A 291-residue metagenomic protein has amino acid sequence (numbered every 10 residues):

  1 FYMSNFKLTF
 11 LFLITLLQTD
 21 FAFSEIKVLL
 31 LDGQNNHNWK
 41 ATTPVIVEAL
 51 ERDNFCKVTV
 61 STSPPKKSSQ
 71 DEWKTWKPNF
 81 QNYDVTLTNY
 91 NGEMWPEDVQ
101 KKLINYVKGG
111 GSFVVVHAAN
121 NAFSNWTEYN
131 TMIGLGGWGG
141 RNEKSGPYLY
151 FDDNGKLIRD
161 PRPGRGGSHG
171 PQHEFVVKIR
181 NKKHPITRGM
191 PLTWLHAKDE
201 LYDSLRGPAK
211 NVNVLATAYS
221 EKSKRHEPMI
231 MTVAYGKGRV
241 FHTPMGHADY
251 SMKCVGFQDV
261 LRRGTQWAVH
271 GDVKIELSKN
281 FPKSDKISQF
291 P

Functional and structural regions predicted by a protein language model:
F1-F10: Bacterial N-terminal signal peptides that target proteins for export
L17-T19: N-terminal signal peptide c-region/cleavage motif recognized by signal peptidases
E25-I26, A41, R52-D53, P78 (+3 more regions): Extracellular ligand-binding/catalytic regions of CAZymes and related secreted enzymes and adhesion modules
K27-Q34, N38-F123: Helical hinge/lid and interdomain linker segments adjacent to catalytic or ligand-binding clefts that mediate domain
G33-N36, R162-R165, Q172-E174, G246-V255: Active-site rim elements
E51, K57-T59, D71, D153-G236: Catalytic beta-strand/loop cores that center a nucleophilic Ser/Cys/Thr and support acyl-enzyme chemistry
E93-P185: A glycine-rich, often tryptophan-bearing local segment used as a flexible ligand/cofactor-contacting loop or short
